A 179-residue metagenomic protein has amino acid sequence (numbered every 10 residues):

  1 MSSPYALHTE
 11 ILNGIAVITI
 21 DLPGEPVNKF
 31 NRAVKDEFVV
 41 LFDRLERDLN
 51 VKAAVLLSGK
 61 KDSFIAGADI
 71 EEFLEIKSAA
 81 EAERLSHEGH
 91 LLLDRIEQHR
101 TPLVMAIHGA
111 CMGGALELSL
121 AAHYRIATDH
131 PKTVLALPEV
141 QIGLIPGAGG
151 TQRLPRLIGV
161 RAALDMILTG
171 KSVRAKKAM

Functional and structural regions predicted by a protein language model:
M1-D21, L120, A163-M179: Amphipathic alpha-helical segments at domain termini/boundaries
M1-L57, D94: Conserved CoA-thioester-binding segment of acyl-CoA-metabolizing enzymes
L56-L57, D69, S119, A178: Hydrophobic/aromatic residues within transmembrane alpha-helices of multi-pass small-molecule transporters
S58-L92, C111, Q141-G143: Glycine- (often His-adjacent) and acidic-residue-rich active-site loop that binds/positions the CoA thioester
G59, H90, R95-I142: Glycine-rich beta-to-alpha active-site loop
T151-R161: Hydrophobic, secondary-structure "cap" segments at the distal end of domains
